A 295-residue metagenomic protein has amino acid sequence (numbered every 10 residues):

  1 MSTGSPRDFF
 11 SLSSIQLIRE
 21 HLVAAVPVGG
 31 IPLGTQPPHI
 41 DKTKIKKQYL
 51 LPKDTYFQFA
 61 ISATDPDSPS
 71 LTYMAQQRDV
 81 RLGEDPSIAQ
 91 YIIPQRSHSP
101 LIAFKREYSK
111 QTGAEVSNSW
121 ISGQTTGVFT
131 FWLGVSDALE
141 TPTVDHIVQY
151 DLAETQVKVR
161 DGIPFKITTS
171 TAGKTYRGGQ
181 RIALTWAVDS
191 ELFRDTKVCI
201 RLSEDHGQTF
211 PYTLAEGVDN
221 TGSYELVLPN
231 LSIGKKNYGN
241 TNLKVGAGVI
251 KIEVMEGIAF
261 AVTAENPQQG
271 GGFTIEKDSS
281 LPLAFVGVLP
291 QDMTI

Functional and structural regions predicted by a protein language model:
M1-G134, T141-I147: Extracellular (secreted or membrane-anchored) zinc-dependent metallopeptidases, primarily metzincins but also closely
G4, Q291-I295: Exposed regions on extracellular, virion, or secretory-pathway luminal proteins
F59-I61, L184, I295: Hydrophobic beta-strand residues of extracellular immunoglobulin-like
Q77-V128, G134-D292: Extended, solvent-exposed regions of the mature portions of secreted/cell-surface glycoproteins
